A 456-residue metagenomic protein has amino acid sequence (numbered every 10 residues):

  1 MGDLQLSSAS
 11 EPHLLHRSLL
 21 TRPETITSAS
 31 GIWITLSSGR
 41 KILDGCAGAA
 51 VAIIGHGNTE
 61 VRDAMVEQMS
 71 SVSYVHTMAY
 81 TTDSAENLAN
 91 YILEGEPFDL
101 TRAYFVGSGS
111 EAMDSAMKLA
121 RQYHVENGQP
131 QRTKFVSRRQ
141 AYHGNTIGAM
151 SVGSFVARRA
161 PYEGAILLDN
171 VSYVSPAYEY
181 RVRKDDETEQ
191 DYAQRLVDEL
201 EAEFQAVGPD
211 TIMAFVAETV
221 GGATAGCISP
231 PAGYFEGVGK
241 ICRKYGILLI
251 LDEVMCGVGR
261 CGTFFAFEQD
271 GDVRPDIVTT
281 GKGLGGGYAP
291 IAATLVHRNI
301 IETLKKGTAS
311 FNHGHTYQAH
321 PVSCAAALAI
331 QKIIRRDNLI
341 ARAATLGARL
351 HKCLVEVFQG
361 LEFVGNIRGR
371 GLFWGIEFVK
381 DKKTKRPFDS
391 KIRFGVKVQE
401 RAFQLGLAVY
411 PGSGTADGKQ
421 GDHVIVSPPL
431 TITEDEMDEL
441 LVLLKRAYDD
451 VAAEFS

Functional and structural regions predicted by a protein language model:
M1-S456: Conserved N-terminal phosphate-binding loop of PLP-dependent enzymes in the Aspartate aminotransferase
